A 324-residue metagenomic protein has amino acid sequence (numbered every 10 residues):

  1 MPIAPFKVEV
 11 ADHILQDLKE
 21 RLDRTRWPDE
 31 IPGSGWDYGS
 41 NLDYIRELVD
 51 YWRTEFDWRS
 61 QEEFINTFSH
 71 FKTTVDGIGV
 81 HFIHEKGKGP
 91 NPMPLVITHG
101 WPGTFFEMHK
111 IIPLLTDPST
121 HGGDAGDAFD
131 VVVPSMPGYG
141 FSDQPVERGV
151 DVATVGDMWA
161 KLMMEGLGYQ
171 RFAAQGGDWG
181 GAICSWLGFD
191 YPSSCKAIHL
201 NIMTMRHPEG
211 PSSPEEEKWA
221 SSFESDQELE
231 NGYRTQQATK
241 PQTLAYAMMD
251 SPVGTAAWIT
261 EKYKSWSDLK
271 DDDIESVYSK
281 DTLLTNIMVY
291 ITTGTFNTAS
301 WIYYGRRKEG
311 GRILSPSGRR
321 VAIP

Functional and structural regions predicted by a protein language model:
L15-G87, N91, I291, N297-R312: Non-catalytic accessory segments flanking enzyme active sites
W58-S60, H121-G123, V132, M136-V150 (+2 more regions): Glycine-rich "HGGG/HGxG" loop immediately N-terminal to the catalytic nucleophile of the alpha/beta-hydrolase
G79, P94, A125-V133: A fold-wide structural signal in alpha/beta-hydrolase
N91-G100: Short beta-strand element of the alpha/beta-hydrolase
W101-P113: The serine-hydrolase catalytic nucleophile loop
I112-H121, G126-A128, L162, G166-A220: Conserved hydrolase catalytic core segment
E147-G166: Alpha/beta-hydrolase active-site loop
Q237-P324: C-terminal subdomain of alpha/beta-hydrolase-fold enzymes, centered on the catalytic histidine and its supporting
